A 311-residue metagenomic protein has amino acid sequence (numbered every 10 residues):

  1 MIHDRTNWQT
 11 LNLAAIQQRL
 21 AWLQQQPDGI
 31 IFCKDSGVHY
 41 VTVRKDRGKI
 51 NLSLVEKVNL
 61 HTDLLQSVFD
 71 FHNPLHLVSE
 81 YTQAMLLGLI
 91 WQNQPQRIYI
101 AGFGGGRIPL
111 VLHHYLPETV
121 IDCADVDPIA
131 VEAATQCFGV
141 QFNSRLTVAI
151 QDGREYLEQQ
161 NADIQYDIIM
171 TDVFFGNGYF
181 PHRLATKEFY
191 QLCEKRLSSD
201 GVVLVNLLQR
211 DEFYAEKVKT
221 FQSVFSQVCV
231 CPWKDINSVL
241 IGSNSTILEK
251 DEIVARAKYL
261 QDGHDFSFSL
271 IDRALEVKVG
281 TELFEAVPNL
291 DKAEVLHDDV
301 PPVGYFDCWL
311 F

Functional and structural regions predicted by a protein language model:
I2-L11, N73-V202: The AdoMet/dcAdoMet-binding core of the Class I SAM-like
I2-T42, Q66-V68, N244-F311: SAM/dcSAM-binding transferase cores
D35, G104, A185, E212-F213: Short, glycine/acidic-rich beta->alpha junctions
T42, N51-S53, Y99: Short, conserved beta-strand segments within well-ordered enzyme catalytic domains that often line or immediately flank
K45-R47, W233: Generic beta-strand structural signal
G48-S67: A short, structured beta-strand/loop element
K187, Q191-A255: C-terminal substrate-binding/active-site "lid" region of AdoMet-derived donor-dependent transferases
